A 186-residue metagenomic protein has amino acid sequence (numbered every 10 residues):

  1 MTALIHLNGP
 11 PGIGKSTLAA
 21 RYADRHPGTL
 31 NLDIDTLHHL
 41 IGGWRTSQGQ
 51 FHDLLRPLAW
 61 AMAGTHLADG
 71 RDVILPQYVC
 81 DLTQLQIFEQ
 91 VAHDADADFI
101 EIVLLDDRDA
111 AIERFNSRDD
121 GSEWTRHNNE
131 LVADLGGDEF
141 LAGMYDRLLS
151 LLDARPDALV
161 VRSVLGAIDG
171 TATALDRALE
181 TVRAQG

Functional and structural regions predicted by a protein language model:
M1-L4, R71: Pre-Walker A (Motif I) flank of P-loop NTPase domains
L7: Hydrophobic anchor at the beta1->P-loop junction of P-loop NTPases
P10: P-loop (Walker A) phosphate-binding loop of NTP-binding proteins
I13-D69: Conserved substrate/cofactor phosphate-moiety recognition/catalytic segment in nucleotide-dependent phosphotransferases
N31, F99-E101, A158-R162: Conserved beta-strand scaffold positions in the cores of enzyme catalytic domains, especially in NTP/NDP-utilizing
L54-A95, F99: Glycine-rich phosphate-binding loop used to anchor ATP phosphates in small-molecule kinases, encompassing both
A95-N116: Conserved phosphate-donor/acceptor-positioning beta-strand/loop module used by diverse small-molecule
D120-T171: Small-molecule kinase domains that catalyze NTP-dependent phosphoryl transfer to phosphate-bearing small molecules
